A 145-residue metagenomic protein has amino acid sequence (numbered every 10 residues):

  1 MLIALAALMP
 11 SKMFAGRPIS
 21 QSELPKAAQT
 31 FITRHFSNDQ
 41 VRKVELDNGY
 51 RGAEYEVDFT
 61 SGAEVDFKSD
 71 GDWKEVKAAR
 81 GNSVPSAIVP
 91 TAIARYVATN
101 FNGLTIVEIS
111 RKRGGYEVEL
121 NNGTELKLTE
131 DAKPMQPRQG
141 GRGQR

Functional and structural regions predicted by a protein language model:
M1-L8: Bacterial N-terminal signal peptides
S11-A15: Sec/Tat signal peptide C-region and signal peptidase I cleavage site
R17, R138-R145: Disordered, low-complexity segments in secreted/periplasmic proteins that are enriched in proline
I19-V41, V84-T105: Short, non-transmembrane alpha-helical segments in secretory-pathway proteins
D39-K74: N-terminal, post-signal-peptide region of Sec/Tat-exported proteins
A53-D58, Y116-E119, E125: Conserved histidines in hydrophobic membrane contexts and catalytic metal-binding motifs
A63-K77, E125-R138: A short, surface-exposed beta-strand/turn
E108-I109: Residue-level detector of conserved, function-critical positions
